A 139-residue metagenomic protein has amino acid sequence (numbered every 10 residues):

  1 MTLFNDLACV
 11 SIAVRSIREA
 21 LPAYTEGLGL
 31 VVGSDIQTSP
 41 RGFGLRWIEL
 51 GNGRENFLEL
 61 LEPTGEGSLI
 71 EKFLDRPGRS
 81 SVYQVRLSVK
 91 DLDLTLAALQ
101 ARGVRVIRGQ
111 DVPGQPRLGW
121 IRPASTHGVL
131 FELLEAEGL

Functional and structural regions predicted by a protein language model:
M1-L21, S80-L87, E137-L139: N-terminal beta-strand motif that seeds the catalytic metal site of vicinal oxygen chelate
M1-L3, R46-E49, L58-E59, D93-L139: Vicinal oxygen chelate
S16-V31, T95-R102: Amphipathic alpha-helical segments
E19, Q37-R41: Short glycine/proline-centered loop/turn elements that form peptide/ligand docking sites
E26-G27, P40-W47, A101: An N-terminus-focused feature that recognizes amino-terminal "leader" regions
V31, E55-L58, G67-L69, G128-V129: Short loop/beta submotifs within extracellular cysteine-rich repeat domains
L61-P63, S68, V82: Short, conserved turn/kink motifs that form compact alpha/beta structural patches or helix kinks used as
F73-A101: Short, solvent-exposed interaction modules
